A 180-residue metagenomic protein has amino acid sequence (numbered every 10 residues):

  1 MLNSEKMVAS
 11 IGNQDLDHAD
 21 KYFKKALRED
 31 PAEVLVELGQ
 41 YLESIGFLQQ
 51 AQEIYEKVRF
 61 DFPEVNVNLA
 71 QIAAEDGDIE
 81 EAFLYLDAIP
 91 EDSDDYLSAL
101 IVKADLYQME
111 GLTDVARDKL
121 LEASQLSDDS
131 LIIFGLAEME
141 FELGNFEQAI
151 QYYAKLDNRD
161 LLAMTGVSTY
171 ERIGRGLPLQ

Functional and structural regions predicted by a protein language model:
M1, E33-L35, E64-V67, S98 (+2 more regions): Start-of-helix register in tetratricopeptide repeats
E5, E37, N68-Q71, V102 (+2 more regions): Canonical tetratricopeptide repeat
G12, S44-I45, E75-D76, M109-E110 (+2 more regions): Register position in tetratricopeptide repeats
A26, K57, E91, S124-Q125: Structural signature of alpha-solenoid helical repeat scaffolds
E29-P31, F60-P63, D94, S127-D128 (+1 more regions): Short coil turns that delineate tetratricopeptide repeat
